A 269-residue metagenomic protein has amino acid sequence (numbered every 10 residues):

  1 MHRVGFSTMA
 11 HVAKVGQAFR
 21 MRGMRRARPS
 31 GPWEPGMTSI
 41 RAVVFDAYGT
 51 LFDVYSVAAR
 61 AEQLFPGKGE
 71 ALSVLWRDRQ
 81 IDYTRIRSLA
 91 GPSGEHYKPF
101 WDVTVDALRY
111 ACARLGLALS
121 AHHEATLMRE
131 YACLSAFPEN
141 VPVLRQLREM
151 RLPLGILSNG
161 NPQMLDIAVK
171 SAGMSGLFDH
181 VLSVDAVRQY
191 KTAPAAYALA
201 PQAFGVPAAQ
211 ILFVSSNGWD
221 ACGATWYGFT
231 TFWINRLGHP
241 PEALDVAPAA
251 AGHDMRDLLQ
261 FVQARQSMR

Functional and structural regions predicted by a protein language model:
R20-F45: Non-catalytic pre-domain segments flanking phosphatase-related domains
M37-I40, R145, L152, L157 (+1 more regions): Asp-based, Mg2+/Mn2+-dependent phosphohydrolase catalytic module
M37-I81: Active-site neighborhood of HAD-like aspartate-dependent phosphohydrolases
A59-R60, L75, D106-Y110, T126 (+4 more regions): Alpha-helical elements of Rossmann-like donor-binding domains used by nucleotide-donor carbohydrate transfer enzymes
E70, Y83-A125: A metal-dependent, Asp-based hydrolase signature
Y97, W101-D102, L119-I156, D166 (+1 more regions): Short, acidic loop-to-helix structural element flanking the phosphoryl-transfer center in phosphate-processing enzymes
